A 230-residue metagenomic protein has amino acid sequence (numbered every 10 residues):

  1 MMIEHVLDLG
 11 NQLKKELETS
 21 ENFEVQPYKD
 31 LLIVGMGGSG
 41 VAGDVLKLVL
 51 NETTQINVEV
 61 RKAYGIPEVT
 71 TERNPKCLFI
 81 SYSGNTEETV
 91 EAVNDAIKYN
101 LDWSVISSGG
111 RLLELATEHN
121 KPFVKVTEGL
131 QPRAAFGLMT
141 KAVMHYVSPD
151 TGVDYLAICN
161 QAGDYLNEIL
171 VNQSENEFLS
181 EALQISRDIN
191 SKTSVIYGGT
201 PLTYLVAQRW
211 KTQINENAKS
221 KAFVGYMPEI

Functional and structural regions predicted by a protein language model:
M2-H5, L17-F23, P27-D30, P149-I230: Active-site phosphate/pyrophosphate-binding segments
Q26-V171, R187: Glycine-rich phosphate-binding loops that contact phosphosugars or nucleotide phosphates
